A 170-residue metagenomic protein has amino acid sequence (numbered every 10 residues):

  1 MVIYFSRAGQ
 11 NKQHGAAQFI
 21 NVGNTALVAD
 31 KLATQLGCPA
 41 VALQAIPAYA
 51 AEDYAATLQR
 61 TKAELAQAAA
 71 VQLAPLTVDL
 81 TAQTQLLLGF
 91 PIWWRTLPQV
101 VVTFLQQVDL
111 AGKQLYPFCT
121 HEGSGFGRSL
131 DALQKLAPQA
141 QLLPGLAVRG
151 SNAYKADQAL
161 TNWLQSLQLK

Functional and structural regions predicted by a protein language model:
M1-Q85, R95, Q106, Q158-K170: N-terminal beta1-alpha1-beta2 submodule of the flavodoxin-like/Rossmannoid cofactor-binding fold
A8-Q10, I46-A48, I92-T96, H121-G125 (+1 more regions): Solvent-exposed loop/turn segments at secondary-structure junctions within structured extracellular/periplasmic domains
H14-F19, F90, C119, G150: Second-shell loop/turn segments in exported
G37-P39, Q114, Q141: Residues at the starts of beta-strands that form the adenosine-phosphate
L80-T81, Q106-G112, L136-A137: Short, conserved loop/helix-junction motifs that constitute active-site signature segments in enzyme catalytic cores
V100-T103: Charged helix-capping and loop-helix junction motifs
Y116-K155: Short, glycine-/small-residue-rich phosphate/pyrophosphate-handling segment
